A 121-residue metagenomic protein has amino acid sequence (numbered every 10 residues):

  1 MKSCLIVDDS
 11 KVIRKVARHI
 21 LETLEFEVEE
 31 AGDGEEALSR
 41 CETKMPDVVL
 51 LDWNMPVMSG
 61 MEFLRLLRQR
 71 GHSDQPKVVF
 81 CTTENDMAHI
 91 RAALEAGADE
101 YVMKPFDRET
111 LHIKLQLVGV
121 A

Functional and structural regions predicted by a protein language model:
K15-T23: Charged docking surfaces used in two-component/phosphorelay signaling
E25-G32, R40: Short hydrophobic/Thr-rich beta-strand motif most characteristic of the beta2 strand and flanking loop of CheY-like
D33-E36, S59-R65: Acidic catalytic/metal-coordinating carboxylates
K44-L50: Active-site beta3 strand of CheY-like receiver
M55: Receiver (REC) domain active-site loop signature in two-component systems and cognate sites in sensor histidine kinases
E62, N85-E100, T110: Alpha4 helix (beta4-alpha4-beta5 surface) of REC/receiver domains from two-component response regulators
K104: A Lys-centered signature of the CheY-like receiver
